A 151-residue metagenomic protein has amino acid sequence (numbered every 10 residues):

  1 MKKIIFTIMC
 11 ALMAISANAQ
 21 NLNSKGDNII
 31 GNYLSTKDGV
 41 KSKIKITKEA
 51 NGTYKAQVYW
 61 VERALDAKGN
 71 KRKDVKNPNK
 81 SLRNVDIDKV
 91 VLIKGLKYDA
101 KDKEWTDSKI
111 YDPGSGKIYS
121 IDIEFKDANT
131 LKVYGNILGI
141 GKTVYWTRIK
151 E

Functional and structural regions predicted by a protein language model:
M1-L22: Bacterial Sec-dependent N-terminal signal peptides
I15, R63-D66, G114-K117, N129 (+1 more regions): A short local loop/turn or secondary-structure capping micro-motif enriched for an aromatic residue
Q20-N32: N-terminal helix-cap/turn-to-beta initiation motif at the start of protein domains
T36, K41-Y111, I118-S120, T147: Central antiparallel beta-sheet cores of small beta-barrel/beta-sandwich binding domains
T36-D38, P113, E124, N136-L138: Short polar/acidic secondary-structure junctions
I121-D122, T130: C-terminal terminal-subdomain/extension
A128-T130, N136-E151: Edge beta-strand at a domain terminus
